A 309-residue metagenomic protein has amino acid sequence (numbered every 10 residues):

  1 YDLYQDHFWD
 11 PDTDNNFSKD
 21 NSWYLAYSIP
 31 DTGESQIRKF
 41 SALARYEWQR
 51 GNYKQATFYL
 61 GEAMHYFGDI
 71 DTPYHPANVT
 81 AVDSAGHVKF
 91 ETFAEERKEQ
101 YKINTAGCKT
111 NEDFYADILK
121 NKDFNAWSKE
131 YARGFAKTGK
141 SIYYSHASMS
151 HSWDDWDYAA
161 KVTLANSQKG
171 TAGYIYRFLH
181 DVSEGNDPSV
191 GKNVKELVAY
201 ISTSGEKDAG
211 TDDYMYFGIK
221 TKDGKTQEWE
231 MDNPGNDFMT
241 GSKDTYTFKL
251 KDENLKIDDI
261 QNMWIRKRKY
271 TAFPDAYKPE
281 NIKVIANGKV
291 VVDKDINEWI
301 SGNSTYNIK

Functional and structural regions predicted by a protein language model:
Y1-F58, P73-V190: N-terminal, motif-rich segments that launch catalysis or mediate targeting to/interaction with membranes, typified by
A56-F67: Short alpha-helix carrying the canonical HExxH Zn2+-binding catalytic motif
G68-T72: Short active-site segment of divalent metal-dependent hydrolases/proteases that encodes the spacing between
K192-K309: Regulatory, non-catalytic segments
